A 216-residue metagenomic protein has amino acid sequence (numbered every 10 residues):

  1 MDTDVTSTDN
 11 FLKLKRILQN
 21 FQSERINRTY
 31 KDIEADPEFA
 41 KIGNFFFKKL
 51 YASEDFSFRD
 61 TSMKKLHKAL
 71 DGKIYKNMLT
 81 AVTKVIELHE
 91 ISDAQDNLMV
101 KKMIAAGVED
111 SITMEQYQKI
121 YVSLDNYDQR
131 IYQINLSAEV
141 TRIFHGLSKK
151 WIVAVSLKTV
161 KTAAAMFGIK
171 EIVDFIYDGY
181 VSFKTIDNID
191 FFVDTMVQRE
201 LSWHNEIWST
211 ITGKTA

Functional and structural regions predicted by a protein language model:
M1-T61: Leu/Val/Ala/Ile-rich N-terminal alpha-helices, chiefly Sec-type signal peptides and the beginnings
Q19-Q22, I26, F47, Y51 (+6 more regions): Alpha-helical repeat scaffolds in large eukaryotic proteins
E34, E54, D128-Q129, I143-I152 (+2 more regions): Short acidic, glycine/proline-enriched loop segments that cap or flank alpha-helices
F39, G43, R59, M63 (+7 more regions): Short runs of predominantly hydrophobic/aromatic residues within well-ordered alpha helices that form helix-helix
G43-I131, V140: Long amphipathic alpha-helical segments with strong coiled-coil/leucine-zipper propensity
E87-A94, Y132, L136-E139, T159 (+2 more regions): Charged, amphipathic alpha-helical oligomerization/scaffolding segments
V122-D125, Y132-K149, V155-K158: Short helix/strand-capping turn motifs
W151-A216: Alpha-helical oligomerization segments
